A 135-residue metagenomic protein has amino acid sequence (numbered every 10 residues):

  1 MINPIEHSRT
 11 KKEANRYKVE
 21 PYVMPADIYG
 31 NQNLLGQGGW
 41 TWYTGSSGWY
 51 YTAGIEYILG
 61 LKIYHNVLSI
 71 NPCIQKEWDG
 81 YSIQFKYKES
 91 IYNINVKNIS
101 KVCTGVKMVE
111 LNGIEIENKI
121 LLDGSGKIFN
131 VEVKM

Functional and structural regions predicted by a protein language model:
M1-M135: Non-catalytic C-terminal accessory modules of carbohydrate-active enzymes
